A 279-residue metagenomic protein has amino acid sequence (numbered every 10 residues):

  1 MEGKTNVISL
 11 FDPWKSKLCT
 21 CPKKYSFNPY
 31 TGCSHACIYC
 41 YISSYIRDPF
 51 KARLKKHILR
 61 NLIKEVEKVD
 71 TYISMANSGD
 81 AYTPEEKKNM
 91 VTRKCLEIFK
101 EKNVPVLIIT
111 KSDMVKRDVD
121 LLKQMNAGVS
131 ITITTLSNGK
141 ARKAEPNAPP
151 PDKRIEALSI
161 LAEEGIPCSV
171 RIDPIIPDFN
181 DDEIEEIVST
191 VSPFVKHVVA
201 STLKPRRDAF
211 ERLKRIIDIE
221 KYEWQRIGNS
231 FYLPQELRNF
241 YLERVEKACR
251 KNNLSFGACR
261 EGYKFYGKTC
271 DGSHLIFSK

Functional and structural regions predicted by a protein language model:
M1-S130, T134, N138: Conserved Radical SAM active-site core
M1-T5, D182-K279: Auxiliary Fe-S-binding modules of radical SAM enzymes
I58-L62, V91-C95, D118, K153-L158 (+2 more regions): A general structural detector for well-ordered alpha-helical segments in enzyme core domains, enriched
Y72-S74, P105-L107, G128-S130, P167-R171 (+3 more regions): Structural preference for beta-strand elements that scaffold enzyme active sites
N77-T83, D113-K116, V129-A148, I175-P177 (+2 more regions): Conserved radical SAM core fold
L96-K100, K123, L158-E163, E246-N252: Surface-exposed amphipathic alpha-helices with a cationic face
L107-I108, I175-I187: Active-site glycine- and acidic-residue-rich loops that bind and position anionic ligands or nucleotide-like cofactors
N147, I160-D181, Y232: Conserved strand-turn element in the central/C-terminal portion of the radical SAM core barrel that lines
